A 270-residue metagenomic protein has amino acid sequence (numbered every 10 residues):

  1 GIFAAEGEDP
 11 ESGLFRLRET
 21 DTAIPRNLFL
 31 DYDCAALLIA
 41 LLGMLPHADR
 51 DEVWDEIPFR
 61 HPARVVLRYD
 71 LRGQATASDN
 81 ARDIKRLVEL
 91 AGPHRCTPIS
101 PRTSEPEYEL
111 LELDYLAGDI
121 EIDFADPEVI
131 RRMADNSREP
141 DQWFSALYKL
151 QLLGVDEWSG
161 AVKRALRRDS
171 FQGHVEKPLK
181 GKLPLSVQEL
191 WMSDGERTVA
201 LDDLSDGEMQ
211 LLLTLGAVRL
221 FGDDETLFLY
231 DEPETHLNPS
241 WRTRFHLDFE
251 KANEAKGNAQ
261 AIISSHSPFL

Functional and structural regions predicted by a protein language model:
G1, K182-L270: Secondary-structure-rich domain cores
E6-M209, G216-L227: Extended helical coiled-coil dimerization/tether regions that scaffold and oligomerize large DNA-maintenance assemblies
